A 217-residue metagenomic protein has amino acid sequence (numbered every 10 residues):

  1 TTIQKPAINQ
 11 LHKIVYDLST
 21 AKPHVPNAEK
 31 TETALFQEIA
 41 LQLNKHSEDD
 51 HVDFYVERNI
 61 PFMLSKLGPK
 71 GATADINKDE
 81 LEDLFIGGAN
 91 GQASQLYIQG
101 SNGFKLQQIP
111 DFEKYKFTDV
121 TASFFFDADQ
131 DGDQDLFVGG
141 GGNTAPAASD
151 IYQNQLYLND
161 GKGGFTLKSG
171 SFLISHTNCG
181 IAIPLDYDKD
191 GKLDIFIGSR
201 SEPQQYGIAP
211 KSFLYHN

Functional and structural regions predicted by a protein language model:
T1-K70, G103: Gly/Ser/Thr/Pro-enriched helix-cap/hinge segments flanking short amphipathic alpha-helices
A34-A40, K105-D111, T166-G170: Beta-propeller fold detector
Q42-K70, D111-F125, D150, S171-I183 (+1 more regions): Repeat-based blade/solenoid architectures
L67-K78, D119-Q130, L158, S171 (+3 more regions): Beta-propeller blade termini
D83-G88, L136-G140, I195-S199: Hydrophobic beta-strand segments that make up the repeating blades of beta-propeller and related beta-repeat
N90-A93, G142-P146, S201-Q205: Short glycine/acidic-enriched loop and turn motifs that connect beta-strands
A93-Q107, A147-K168, G207-N217: Beta-propeller blade repeat segments, especially FG-GAP/WD-type strand-to-loop junctions in 6- to 7-bladed propeller
K114-G161, F165: A generic tandem-repeat structural signature
